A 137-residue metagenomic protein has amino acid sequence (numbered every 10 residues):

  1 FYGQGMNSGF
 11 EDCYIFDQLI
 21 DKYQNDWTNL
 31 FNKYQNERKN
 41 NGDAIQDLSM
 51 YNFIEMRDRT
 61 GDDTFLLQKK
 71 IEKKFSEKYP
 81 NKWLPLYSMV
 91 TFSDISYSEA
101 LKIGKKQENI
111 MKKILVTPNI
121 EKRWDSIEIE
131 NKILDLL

Functional and structural regions predicted by a protein language model:
F1-N7, N40: Glycine-rich phosphate/pyrophosphate-binding beta-alpha loops
N7, E11-I15: Catalytic phosphate/nucleotide-handling subdomain of diverse soluble enzymes
D17-L137: C-terminal helical "tail/cap" subdomain of flavin- and related membrane-associated enzymes
